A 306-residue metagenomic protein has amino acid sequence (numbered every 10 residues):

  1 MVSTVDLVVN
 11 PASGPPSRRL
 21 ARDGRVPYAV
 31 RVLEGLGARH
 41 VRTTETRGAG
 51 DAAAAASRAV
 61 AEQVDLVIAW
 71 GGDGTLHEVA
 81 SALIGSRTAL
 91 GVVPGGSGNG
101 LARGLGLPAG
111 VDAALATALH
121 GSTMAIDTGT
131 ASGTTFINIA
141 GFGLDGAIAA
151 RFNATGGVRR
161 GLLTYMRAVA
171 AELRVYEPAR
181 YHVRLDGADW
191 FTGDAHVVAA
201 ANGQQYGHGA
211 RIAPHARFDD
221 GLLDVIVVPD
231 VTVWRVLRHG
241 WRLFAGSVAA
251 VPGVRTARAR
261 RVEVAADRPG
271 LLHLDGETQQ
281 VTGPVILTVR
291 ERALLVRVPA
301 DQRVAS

Functional and structural regions predicted by a protein language model:
M1-V67, R303-S306: ATP/NTP phosphate-donor binding region
V9-P11, G71, P229, A266: Short beta-strand/turn micro-motifs composed of small residues that flank or help shape donor/cofactor-binding pockets
P11, W70-G72, V93-G96, N202: Glycine-rich beta-strand-to-loop/alpha-helix junction loops that act as flexible
R31, G35-L36, T43-T46, I84-A89 (+1 more regions): Catalytic core of DAGKc-family lipid kinases
A52, G74-V79, G98-L101, I126: Short glycine/serine/threonine-rich phosphate/pyrophosphate-binding segments that cradle anionic phosphate groups
G141, D145, A199-P214, T278: Glycine-rich phosphate/pyrophosphate-binding beta-alpha loops
G156-T164, A200, H208, P214-R235: Gly/Ser/Thr-rich active-site loops/lids in small-molecule metabolic enzymes that frequently grip phosphoryl groups
L185-G187, R217, V227-S306: ATP/nucleoside-binding phosphotransfer catalytic cores, i.e., glycine-rich phosphate-binding loops
